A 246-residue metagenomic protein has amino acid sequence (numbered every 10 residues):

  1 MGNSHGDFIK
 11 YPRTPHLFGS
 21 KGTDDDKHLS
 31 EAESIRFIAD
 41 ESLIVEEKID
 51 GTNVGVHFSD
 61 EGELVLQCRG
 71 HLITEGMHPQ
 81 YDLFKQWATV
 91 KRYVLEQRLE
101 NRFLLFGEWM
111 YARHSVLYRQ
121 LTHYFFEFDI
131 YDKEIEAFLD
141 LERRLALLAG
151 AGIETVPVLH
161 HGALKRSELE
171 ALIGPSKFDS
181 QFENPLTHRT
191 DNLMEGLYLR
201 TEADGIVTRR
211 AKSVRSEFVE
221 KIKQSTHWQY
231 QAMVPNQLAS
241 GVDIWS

Functional and structural regions predicted by a protein language model:
M1-S246: Core nucleotide-handling region used for phosphoryl-transfer chemistry
